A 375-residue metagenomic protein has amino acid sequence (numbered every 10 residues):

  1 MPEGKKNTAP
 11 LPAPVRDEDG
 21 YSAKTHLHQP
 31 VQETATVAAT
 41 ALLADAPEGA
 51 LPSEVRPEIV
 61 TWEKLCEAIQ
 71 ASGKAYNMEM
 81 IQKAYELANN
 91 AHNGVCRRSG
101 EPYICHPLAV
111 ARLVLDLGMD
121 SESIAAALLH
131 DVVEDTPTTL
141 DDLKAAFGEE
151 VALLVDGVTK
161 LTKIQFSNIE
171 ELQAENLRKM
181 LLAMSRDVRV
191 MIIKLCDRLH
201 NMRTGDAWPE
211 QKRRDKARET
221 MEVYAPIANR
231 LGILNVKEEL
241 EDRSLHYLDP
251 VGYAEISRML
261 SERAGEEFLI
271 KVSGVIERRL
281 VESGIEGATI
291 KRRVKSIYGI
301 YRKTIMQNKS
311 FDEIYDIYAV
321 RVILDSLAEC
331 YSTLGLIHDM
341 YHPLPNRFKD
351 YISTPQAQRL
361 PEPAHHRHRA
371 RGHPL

Functional and structural regions predicted by a protein language model:
P2-A319, I323-H373: Active-site helical microenvironments for divalent-metal-assisted chemistry
